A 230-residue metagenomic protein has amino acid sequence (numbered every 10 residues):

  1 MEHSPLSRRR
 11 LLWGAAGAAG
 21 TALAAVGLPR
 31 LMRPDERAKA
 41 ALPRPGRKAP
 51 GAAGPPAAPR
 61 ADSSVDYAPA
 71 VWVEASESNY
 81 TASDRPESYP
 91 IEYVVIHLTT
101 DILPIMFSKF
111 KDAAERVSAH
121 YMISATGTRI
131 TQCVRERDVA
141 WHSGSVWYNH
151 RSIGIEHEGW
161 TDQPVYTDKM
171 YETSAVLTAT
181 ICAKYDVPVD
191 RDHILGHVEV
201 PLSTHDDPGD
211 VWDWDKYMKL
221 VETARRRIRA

Functional and structural regions predicted by a protein language model:
M1-G144: N-terminal catalytic cores of peptidoglycan-degrading enzymes
E2-R10, A15-A16, A24-G27, L31-W72 (+1 more regions): Basic/polar, cationic surfaces and motifs that engage anionic cell-wall and phosphate/carboxylate ligands
Y89, A114, Y148, Q163-Y171: Solvent-exposed, acidic/flexible segments
T99, E158-W160: Short strand-loop junctions, especially beta-strand C-caps/beta-turns that link beta-sheets to coils or alpha-helices
V146-I155: Short coil-to-beta-strand
